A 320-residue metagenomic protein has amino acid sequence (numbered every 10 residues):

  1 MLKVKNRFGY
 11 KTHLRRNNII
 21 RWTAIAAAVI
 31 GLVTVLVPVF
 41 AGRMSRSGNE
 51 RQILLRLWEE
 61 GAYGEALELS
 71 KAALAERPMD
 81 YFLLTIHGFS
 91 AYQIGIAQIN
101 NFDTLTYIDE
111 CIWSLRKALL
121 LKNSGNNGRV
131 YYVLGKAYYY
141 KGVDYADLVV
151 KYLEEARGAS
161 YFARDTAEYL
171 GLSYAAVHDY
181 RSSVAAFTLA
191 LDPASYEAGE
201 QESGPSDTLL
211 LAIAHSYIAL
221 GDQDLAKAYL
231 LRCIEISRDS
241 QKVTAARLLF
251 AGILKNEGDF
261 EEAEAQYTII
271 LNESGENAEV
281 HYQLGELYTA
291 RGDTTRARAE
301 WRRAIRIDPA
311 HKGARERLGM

Functional and structural regions predicted by a protein language model:
L2-N126: N-terminal leader/linker segments that initiate helical-solenoid repeat arrays
S47, Y81-F82, G125-R129, R164-D165 (+6 more regions): Helix-start (N-cap) detector for alpha-helical repeat units in TPR-like alpha-solenoids, especially tetratricopeptide
L55, F89, Q93-I96, K136-Y138 (+5 more regions): Residue-level recognition of tetratricopeptide repeat
G61, G95, G142-D144, H178 (+3 more regions): Residue-level detector of the short coil/turn that links helix A to helix B within each tetratricopeptide repeat
E76, L121-G125, A159, P193 (+3 more regions): Structural marker of alpha-solenoid helical repeat scaffolds
